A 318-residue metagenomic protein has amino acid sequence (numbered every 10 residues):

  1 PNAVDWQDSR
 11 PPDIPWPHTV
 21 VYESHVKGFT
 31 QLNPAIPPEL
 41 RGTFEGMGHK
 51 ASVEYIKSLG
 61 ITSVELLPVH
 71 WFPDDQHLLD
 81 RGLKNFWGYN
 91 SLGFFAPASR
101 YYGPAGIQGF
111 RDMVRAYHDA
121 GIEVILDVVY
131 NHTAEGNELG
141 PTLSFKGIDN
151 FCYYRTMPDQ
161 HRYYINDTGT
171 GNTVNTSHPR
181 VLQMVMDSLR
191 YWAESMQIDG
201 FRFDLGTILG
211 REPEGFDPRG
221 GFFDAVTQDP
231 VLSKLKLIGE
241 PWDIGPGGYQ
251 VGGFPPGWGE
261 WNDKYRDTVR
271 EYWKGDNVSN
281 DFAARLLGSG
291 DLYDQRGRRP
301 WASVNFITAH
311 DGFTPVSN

Functional and structural regions predicted by a protein language model:
P1-E23, T30-E39: The feature marks proteins involved in alpha-glucan
N2-D8, M47-K50, M184-S188, F282-R296: A Trp-anchored, charged/polar loop motif used as the substrate-binding/catalytic surface of acyl/ester-handling
D13-H18, K57-S58, P230-L232, G297-P300: Extracellular/periplasmic catalytic domains that process cell-envelope and extracellular macromolecules
P17-K27, S58-S63, S91, G171 (+3 more regions): Extracellular structured ligand-interaction cores
T19-V20, T62-E65, G121-E123, D199-G200 (+2 more regions): Beta-sheet entry/capping signal
K27-Q197, R202-Q228, W273, L292: Substrate-binding/active-site clefts of carbohydrate-active enzymes
Q197, E212-P213, D217-N318: Conserved alpha/beta catalytic core and glycan-binding cleft of carbohydrate-active enzymes
